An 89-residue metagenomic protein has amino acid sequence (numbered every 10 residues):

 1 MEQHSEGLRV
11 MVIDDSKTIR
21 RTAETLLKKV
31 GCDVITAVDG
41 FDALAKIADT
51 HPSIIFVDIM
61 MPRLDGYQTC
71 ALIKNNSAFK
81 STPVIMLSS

Functional and structural regions predicted by a protein language model:
M1-M11: Non-catalytic signal-transmission and effector/linker regions of two-component phosphorelay proteins
I13-D14, A37, I55: Conserved sequence signature across two-component system core domains
R21-K29: Charged docking surfaces used in two-component/phosphorelay signaling
G31-V38, K46: Short hydrophobic/Thr-rich beta-strand motif most characteristic of the beta2 strand and flanking loop of CheY-like
T50-F56: Active-site beta3 strand of CheY-like receiver
M61: Receiver (REC) domain active-site loop signature in two-component systems and cognate sites in sensor histidine kinases
